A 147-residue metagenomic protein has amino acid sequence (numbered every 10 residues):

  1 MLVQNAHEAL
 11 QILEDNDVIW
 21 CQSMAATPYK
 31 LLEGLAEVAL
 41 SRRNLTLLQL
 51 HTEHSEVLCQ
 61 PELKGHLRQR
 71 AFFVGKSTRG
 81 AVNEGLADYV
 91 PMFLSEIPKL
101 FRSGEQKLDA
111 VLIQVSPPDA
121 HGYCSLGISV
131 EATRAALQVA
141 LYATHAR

Functional and structural regions predicted by a protein language model:
M1-R147: Conserved alpha/beta enzyme-core scaffold
